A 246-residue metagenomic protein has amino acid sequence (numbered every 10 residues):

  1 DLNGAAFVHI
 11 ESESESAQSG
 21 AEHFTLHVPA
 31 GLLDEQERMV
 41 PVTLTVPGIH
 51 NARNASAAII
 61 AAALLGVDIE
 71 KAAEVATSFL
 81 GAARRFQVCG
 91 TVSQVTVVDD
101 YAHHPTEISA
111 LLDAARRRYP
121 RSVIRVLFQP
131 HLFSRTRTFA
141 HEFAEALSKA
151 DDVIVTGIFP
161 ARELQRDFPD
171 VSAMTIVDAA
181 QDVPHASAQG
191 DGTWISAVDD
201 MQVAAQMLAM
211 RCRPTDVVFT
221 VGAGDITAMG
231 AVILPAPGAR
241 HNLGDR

Functional and structural regions predicted by a protein language model:
D1-M39, A83-R85, C89: Extended acidic/charged loop-beta regions that coordinate divalent cations and stabilize anionic phosphate/carboxylate
E11-E13, T45, A186: Compositionally biased, intrinsically disordered low-complexity segments
A21, A52-R53: Short N-terminal binding/cap micro-motifs at the start of the first secondary-structure element
E37-R38, P47-H50, A57-R246: ATP-dependent carboxylate-amine ligase
